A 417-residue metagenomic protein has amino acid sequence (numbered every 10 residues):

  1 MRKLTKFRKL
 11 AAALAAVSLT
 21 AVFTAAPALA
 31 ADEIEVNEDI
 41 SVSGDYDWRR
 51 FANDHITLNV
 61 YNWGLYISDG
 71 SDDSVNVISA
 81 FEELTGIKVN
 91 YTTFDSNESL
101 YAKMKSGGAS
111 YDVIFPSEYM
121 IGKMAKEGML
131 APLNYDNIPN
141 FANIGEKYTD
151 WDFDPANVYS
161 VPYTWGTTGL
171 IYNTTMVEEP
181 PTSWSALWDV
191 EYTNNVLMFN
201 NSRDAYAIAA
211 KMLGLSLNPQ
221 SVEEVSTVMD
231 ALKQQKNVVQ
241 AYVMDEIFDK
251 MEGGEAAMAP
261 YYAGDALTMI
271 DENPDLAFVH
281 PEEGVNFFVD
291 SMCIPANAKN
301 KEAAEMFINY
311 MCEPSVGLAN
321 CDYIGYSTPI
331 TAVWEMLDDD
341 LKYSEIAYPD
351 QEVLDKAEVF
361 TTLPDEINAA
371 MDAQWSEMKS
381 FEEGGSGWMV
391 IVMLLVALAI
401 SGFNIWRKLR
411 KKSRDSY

Functional and structural regions predicted by a protein language model:
A21-E35, W406-L409: Sec-dependent signal peptide cleavage junction
I34-K123: Early extracytoplasmic/lumenal segment of secretory-pathway proteins
N59-S74, D95, A109-E255: Extracytoplasmic ligand-binding site segments that recognize negatively charged/polar headgroups
I121-K123, E252, M258-D275: A ligand-binding cleft/hinge motif common to bilobed small-molecule-binding domains
A125-P132, D154-N157, M269-H280, D340-E345: Ligand-binding "clamshell"
N143, V225-Q234, E272-A296: Periplasmic-binding protein-like
P295-K356, I400: Mature extracytoplasmic/periplasmic domains
E352-Y417: Conserved C-terminal helix/tail region of periplasmic/extracytoplasmic solute-binding proteins
